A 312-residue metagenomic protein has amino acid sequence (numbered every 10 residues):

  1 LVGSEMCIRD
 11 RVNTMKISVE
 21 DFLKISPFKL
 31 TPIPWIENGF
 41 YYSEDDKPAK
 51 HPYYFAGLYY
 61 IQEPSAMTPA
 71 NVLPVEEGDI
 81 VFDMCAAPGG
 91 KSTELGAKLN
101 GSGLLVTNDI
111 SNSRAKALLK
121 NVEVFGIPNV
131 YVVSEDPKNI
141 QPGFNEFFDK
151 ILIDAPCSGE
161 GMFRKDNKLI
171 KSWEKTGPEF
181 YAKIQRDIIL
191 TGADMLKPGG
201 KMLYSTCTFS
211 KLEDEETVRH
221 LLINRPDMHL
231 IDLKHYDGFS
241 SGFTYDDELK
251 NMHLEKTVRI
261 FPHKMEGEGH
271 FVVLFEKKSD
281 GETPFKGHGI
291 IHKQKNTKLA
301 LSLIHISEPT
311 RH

Functional and structural regions predicted by a protein language model:
L1-I8, H305-T310: Short, small-residue-biased leader/transition segments that mark boundaries at the very start of proteins
S4-E5, R9-F147, E179-I184, L233-L254 (+2 more regions): Glycine-rich nucleotide cofactor-binding entry segment
G96, L190-A193: A structural alpha-helix within SAM-dependent methyltransferase catalytic domains
N100, L196-K197: Helix-to-beta-strand junctions that scaffold the AdoMet/dcAdoMet cofactor pocket in Class I SAM-dependent enzymes
S113, K150-L190, C207-D214, T244: Mobile active-site "lid"/loop adjacent to the S-adenosyl-L-methionine
P142-G143, A193, P262-M265: Replace "in large, NTP-powered and nucleic-acid-processing enzymes" with "in large, NTP-powered factors and other
K201-S205: Conserved beta-strand signature within the Rossmann-like core of class I S-adenosyl-L-methionine
T208-L303, S307: C-terminal catalytic and target-recognition region of SAM-dependent MTase-like enzymes, primarily methyltransferases
